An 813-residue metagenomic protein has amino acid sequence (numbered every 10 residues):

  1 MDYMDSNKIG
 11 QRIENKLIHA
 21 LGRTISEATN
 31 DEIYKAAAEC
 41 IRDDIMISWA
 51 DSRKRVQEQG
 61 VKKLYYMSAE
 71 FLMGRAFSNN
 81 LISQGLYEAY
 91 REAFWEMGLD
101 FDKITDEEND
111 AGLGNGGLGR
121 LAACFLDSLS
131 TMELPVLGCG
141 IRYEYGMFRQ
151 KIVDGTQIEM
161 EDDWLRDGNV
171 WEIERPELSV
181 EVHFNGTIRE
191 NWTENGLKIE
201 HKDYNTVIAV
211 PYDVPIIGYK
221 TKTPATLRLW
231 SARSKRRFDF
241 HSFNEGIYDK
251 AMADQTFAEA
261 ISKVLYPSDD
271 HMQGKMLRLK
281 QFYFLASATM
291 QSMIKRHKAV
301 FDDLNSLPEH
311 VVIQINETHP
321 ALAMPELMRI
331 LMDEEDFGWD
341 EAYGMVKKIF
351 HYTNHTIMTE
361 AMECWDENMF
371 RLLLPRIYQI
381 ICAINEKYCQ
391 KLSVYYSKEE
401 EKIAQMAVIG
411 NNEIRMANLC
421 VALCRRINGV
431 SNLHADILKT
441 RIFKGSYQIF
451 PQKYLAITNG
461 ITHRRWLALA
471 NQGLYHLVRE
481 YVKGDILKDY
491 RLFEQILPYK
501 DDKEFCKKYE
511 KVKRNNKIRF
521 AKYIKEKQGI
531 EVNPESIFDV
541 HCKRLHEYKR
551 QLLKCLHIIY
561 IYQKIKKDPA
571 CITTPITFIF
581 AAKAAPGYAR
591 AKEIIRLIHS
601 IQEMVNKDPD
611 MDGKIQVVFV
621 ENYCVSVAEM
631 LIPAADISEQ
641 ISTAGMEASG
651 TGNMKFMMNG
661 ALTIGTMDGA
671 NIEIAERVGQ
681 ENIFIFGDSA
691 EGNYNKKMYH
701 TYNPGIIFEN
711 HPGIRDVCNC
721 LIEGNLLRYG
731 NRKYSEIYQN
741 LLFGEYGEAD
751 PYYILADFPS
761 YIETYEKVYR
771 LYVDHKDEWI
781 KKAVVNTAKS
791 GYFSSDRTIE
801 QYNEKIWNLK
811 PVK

Functional and structural regions predicted by a protein language model:
M1-K813: A conserved ligand/cofactor-binding region detector
